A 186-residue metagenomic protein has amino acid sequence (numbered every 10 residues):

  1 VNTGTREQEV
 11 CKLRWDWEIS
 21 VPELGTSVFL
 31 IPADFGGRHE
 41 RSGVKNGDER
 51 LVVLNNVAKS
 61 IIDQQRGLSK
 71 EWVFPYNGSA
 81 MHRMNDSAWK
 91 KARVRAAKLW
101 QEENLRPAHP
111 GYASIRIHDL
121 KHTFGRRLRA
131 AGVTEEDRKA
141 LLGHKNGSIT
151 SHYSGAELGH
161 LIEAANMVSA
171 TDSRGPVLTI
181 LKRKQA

Functional and structural regions predicted by a protein language model:
N2-E9, D119-K145, H152: C-terminal catalytic core of tyrosine-transesterase DNA break-rejoin enzymes
T3, Q8, K12-Q64: Conserved tyrosine-mediated DNA breakage-rejoining catalytic core shared by Y-recombinases
D16-T26, S114, V133-H152, P176-V177 (+1 more regions): Short, polar N-cap/turn motifs at the start of nucleic acid-interacting alpha helices
L30, V73, R116-D119, H152: Conserved beta-strand positions that form and line the central face of beta-propeller blades
F35-H39, V44-K45, E49, Q64 (+6 more regions): C-terminal secondary-structure termini that scaffold catalytic or DNA-interacting sites
G43, H109, A113, I117-H118 (+1 more regions): Residue-level marker of regulatory loop/turn positions in helix-turn-helix DNA-binding domains and in histidine
V53-Y112, A186: Active-site/catalytic core of tyrosine-dependent DNA strand-transfer enzymes
